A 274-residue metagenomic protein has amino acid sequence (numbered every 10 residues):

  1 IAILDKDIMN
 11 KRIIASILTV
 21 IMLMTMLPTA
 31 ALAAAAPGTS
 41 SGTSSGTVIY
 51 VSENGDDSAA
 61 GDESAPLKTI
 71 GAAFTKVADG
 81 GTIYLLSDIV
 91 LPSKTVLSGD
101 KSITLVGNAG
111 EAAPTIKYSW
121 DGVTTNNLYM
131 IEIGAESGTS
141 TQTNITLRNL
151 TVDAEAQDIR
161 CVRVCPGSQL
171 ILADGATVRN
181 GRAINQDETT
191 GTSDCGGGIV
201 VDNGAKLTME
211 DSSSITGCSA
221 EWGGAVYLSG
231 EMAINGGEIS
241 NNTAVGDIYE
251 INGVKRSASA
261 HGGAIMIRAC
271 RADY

Functional and structural regions predicted by a protein language model:
I1-M9: Short, Lys/Arg-enriched N-terminal segments with co-localized hydrophobic residues within the first ~10-30 amino acids
D7, M24-L32: C-terminal segment of classical bacterial N-terminal signal peptides
K11-M26: Sec-dependent N-terminal signal peptides
L32-A72: Right-handed parallel beta-helix/beta-solenoid
I49-E53, K68, A72-L91, S102-A109: Glycine-rich repeat segments that build the extracellular carbohydrate-interaction surface of secreted and virion
G55-I70, T125-N126, T189-D194, N252-S259: Short, polar loop/linker segments at the starts of domains and inter-domain junctions
K76-D79, V90-T104, T115-I171, N185-A205 (+2 more regions): Extracellular beta-strand-rich solenoid/capping regions of secreted or surface-exposed proteins that bind or remodel
T143-A154, Q169-R182, K206-S219, E231-V245 (+2 more regions): Right-handed parallel beta-helix
